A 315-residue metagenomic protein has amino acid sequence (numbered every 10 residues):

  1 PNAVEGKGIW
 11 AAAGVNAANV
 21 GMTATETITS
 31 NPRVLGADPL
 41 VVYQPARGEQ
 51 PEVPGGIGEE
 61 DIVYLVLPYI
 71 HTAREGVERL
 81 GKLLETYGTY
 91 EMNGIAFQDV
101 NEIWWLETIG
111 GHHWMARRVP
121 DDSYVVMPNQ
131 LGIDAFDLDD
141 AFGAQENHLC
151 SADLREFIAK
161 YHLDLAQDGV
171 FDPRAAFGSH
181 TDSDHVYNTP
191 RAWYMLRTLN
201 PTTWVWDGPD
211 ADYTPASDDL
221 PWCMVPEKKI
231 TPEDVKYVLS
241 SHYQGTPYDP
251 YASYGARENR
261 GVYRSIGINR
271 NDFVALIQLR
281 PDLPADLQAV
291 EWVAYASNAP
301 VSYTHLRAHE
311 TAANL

Functional and structural regions predicted by a protein language model:
P1-E59, R79-T214, D219-V225: A contiguous strand-loop segment
E52, I62-I70: Second-shell loop/turn segments in exported
Y69-E91, K228, G245, P281-P284: Secondary-structure boundary elements
M92-N93, E102, N271-F273, A289-E291: Short, surface-exposed beta-edge/turn micro-motifs
P226-P284: Extended, compositionally biased non-globular segments
V290-Y303: Low-complexity, glycine/alanine/valine/leucine- and proline-rich hydrophobic stretches
T304-T311: Conserved small/polar residues in nucleotide/adenosyl-binding loops
L315: Cytosolic catalytic cores of cyclic-nucleotide second-messenger enzymes
